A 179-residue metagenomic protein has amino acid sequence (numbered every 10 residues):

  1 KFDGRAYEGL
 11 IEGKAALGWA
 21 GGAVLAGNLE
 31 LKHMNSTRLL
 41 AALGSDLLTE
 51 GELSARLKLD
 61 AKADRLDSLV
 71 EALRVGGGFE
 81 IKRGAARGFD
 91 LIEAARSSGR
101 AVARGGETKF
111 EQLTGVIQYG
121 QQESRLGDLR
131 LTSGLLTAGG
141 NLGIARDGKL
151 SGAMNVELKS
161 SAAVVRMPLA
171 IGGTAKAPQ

Functional and structural regions predicted by a protein language model:
K1-P178: Small-residue helix/turn framework positions
